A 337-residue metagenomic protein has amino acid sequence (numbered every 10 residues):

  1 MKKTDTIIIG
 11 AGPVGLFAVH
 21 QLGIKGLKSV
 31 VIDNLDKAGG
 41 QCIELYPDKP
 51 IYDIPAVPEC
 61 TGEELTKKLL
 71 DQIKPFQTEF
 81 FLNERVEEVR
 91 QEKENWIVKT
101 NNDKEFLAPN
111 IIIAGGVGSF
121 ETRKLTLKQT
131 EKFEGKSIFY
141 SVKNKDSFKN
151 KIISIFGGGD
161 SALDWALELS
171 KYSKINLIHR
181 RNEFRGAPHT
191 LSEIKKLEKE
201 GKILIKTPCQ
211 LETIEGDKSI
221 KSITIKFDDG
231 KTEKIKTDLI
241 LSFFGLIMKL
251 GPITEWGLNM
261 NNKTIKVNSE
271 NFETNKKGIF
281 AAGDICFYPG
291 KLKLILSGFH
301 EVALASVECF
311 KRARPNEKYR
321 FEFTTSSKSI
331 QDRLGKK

Functional and structural regions predicted by a protein language model:
T4-V31, A162-L169: N-terminal Rossmann-like FAD-binding beta1-loop-alpha1 element of flavoenzymes
I7-I9, G23-E44, N176-G186: Glycine-rich FAD pyrophosphate-binding loop
G12-V14, K37, G159-S161, C286: Residue-level detector of alpha-helix initiation sites
Q21, L163-W165, I285-Q331: A conserved FAD-binding loop/helix module that cradles the flavin
D36-C60, A187-E193: Conserved N-terminal glycine-rich FAD pyrophosphate-binding loop of Rossmann-like flavoproteins
I73-T100, E105-A108, S170-S269, E317-T324: A Rossmann-like FAD-binding core segment of flavoenzymes
Q91, K104-K196, I205: Predominantly flavin-linked oxidoreductase catalytic cores and closely associated redox partners
T126-K149, F243-L296, L304: FAD-site-proximal beta/loop scaffold in flavoenzymes
